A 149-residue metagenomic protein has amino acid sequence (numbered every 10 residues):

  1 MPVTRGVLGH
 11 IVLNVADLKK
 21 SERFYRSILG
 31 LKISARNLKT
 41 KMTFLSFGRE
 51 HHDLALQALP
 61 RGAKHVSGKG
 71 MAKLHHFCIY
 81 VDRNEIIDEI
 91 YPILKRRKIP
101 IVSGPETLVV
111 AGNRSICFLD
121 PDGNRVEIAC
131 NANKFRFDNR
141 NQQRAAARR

Functional and structural regions predicted by a protein language model:
M1, R61-S67: Short beta-strand/turn micro-motifs at beta-sheet edges
M1-V3, Y91-R149: Vicinal oxygen chelate
V7-A16, H65-I93, R114-L119, N124: Vicinal oxygen chelate
N14-A58: Core segments of cupin and vicinal oxygen chelate
F24, L54, V81-D82, I90-Y91 (+1 more regions): Catalytic cores of nucleotide-enabled group-transfer and carboxylate-activating enzymes in metabolic and assembly-line
R36, V66-K69, T107: Short histidine-centered beta-strand/loop micro-motifs that create catalytic or ligand/metal-coordination sites
A58-R61, N131: Acetyl-CoA-dependent GNAT
